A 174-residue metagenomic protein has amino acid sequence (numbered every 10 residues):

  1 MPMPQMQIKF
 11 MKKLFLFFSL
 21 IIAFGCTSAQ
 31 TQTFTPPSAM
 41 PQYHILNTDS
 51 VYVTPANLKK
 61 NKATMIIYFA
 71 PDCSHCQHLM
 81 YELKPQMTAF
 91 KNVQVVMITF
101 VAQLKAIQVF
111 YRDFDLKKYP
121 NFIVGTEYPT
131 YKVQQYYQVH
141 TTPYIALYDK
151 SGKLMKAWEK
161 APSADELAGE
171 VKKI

Functional and structural regions predicted by a protein language model:
M1-T35, I174: Bacterial Sec-dependent N-terminal signal peptides
T27-A56: N-terminal "domain-start" segment that seeds a small globular fold
A39, K62, H140-T142: Short, small/polar residue-rich loop motifs at catalytic or cofactor-binding pockets
P55-Q77, L83: Short active-site neighborhood of thiol/selenol oxidoreductases, capturing the structured segment around
Q77-L116, T130-V133: Structural microenvironment flanking redox-active thiols in thiol-disulfide oxidoreductases
D113-T142, A146: Short, internal strand/loop/helix patches that form the active-site neighborhood or redox-interaction surface
T141, L147-I174: Thiol-/selenol-based redox modules, centered on thioredoxin-like and closely related oxidoreductase domains
